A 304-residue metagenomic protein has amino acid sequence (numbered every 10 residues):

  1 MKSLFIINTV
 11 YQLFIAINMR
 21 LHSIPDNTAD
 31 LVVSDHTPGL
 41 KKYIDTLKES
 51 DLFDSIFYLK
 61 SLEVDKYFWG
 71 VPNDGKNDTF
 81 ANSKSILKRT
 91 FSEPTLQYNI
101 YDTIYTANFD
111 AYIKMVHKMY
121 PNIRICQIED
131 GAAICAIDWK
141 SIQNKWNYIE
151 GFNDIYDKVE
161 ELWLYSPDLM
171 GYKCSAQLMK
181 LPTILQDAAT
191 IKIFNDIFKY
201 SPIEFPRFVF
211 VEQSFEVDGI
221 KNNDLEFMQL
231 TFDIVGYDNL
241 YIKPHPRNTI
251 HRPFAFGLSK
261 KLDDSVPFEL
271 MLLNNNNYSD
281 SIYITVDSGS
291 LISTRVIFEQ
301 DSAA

Functional and structural regions predicted by a protein language model:
M1-S3, N99-Y101, Y200-V209, Y237: A short, charged/proline- and glycine-enriched loop that marks the coil->beta-strand transition at the N-terminal
S3-L13, V217-I220, I282-Y283: Short, glycine-rich nucleotide/cofactor-binding loops
L4-F152, S290-I292: Active-site and donor-binding regions of nucleotide-sugar-utilizing enzymes
A16, E269-A304: A donor-sugar binding/catalytic signature common to diverse glycosyltransferases and related nucleotide-sugar
L21-H22, N27, L31, S265 (+2 more regions): Catalytic phosphate/metal-binding cores of nucleic-acid and nucleotide-processing enzymes, i.e., regions that mediate
S55-K60, S259-F268: Short acidic-hydrophobic, aromatic-tinged amphipathic segments that line or gate anion-handling sites
I128-G131, C135-V209: A nucleotide-sugar donor-handling region in carbohydrate enzymes
V235-D264: Catalytic donor nucleotide-activated moiety binding site of glycosyltransferases and closely related
